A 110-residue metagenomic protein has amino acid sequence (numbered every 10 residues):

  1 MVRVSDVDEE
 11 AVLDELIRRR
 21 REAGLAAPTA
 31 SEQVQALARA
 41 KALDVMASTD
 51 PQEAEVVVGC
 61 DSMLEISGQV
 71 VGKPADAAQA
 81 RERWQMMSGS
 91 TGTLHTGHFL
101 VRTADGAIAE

Functional and structural regions predicted by a protein language model:
M1-A11: A short beta-strand-loop structural module common to alpha/beta enzyme folds
E9-T29: Charged, glycine/proline-rich intrinsically disordered loops and linkers
G24-E110: Anionic-ligand binding patches
